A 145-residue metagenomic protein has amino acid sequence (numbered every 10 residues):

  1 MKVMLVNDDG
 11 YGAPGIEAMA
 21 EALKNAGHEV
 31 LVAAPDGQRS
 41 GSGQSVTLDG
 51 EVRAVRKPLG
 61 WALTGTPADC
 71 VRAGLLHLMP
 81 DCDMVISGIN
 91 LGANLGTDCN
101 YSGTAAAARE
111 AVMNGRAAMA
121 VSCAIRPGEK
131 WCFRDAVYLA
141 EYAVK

Functional and structural regions predicted by a protein language model:
V3, A13-D81: A cross-family phosphate/adenosyl-ligand binding-site feature
D9: Active-site metal-binding loops of divalent metal-dependent hydrolases
G12-A13, E129: Alpha-helix N-cap/loop-to-helix initiation residues
A33-P35, T64, S87-N90, A120-S122: Short beta-strand segments
A93-S102: Glycine/threonine-rich flexible loop motifs
A107-V112: Hydrophobic/aromatic ligand-binding patch that stacks against planar heteroaromatic rings of cofactors or nucleotides
N114-K145: Glycine-rich, Lys/Arg-enriched anion-binding loops that position phosphate/diphosphate groups for phosphoryl
